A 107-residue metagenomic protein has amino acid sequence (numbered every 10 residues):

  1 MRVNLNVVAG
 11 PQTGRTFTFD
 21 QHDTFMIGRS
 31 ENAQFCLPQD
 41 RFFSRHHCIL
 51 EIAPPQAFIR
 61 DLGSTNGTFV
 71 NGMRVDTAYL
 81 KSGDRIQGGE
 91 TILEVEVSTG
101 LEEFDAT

Functional and structural regions predicted by a protein language model:
M1-N4, V8, T91-T107: Regulatory inter-domain linker segments that are low-complexity and enriched for serine/threonine/proline
R2-N4, R15-E90: Forkhead-associated
